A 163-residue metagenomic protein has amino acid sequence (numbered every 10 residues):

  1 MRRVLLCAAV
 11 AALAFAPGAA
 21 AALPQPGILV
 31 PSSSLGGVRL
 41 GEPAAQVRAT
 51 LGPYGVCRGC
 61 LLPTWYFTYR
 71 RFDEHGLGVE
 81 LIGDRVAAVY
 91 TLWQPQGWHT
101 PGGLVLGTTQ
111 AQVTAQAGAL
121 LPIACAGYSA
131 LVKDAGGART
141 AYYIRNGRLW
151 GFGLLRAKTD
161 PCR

Functional and structural regions predicted by a protein language model:
M1-L6: Bacterial N-terminal signal peptides that target proteins for export
C7-A16: Bacterial N-terminal signal peptides
P17-A21: Sec/Tat signal peptide C-region and signal peptidase I cleavage site
A22-I28: Cleaved targeting-peptide boundary
P31-V38, G97-L104: Second-shell loop/turn segments in exported
E42-R85, Q94, V105-R163: A cross-family detector of function-defining hotspots
V89-T91: Functional surface patches built around histidine and acidic residues
